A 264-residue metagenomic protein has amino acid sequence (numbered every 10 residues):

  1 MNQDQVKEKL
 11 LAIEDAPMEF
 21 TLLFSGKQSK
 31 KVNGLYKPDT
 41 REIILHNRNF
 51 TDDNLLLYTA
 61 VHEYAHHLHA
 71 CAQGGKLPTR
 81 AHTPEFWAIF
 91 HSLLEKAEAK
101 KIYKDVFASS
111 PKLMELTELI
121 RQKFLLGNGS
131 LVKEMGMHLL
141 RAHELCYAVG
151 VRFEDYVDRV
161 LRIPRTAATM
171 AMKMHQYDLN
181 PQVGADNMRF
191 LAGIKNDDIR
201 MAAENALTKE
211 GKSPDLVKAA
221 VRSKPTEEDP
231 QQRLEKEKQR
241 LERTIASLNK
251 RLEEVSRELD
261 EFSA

Functional and structural regions predicted by a protein language model:
M1-T40, K96-I102, V106: Auxiliary, metal-adjacent structural segments of Zn-dependent hydrolase domains
N2, D53, L57, H82 (+1 more regions): Hydrophobic (often cysteine-bearing) scaffold residues that line and stabilize catalytic clefts of nucleotide/cofactor
I43-A60, K76-L77: Short pre-active-site segment immediately N-terminal to the catalytic Zn-binding motif
Y58-C71: Active-site recognition of the HExxH zinc-binding catalytic motif
A72-R80, L191-D197: Short, flexible/disordered intra-domain loops and linkers
K76-E115: Post-HExxH zinc-binding segment in Zn-dependent metallohydrolases
S109-E134, H138-R141, L145-D260: Amphipathic alpha-helical oligomerization/scaffolding segments
